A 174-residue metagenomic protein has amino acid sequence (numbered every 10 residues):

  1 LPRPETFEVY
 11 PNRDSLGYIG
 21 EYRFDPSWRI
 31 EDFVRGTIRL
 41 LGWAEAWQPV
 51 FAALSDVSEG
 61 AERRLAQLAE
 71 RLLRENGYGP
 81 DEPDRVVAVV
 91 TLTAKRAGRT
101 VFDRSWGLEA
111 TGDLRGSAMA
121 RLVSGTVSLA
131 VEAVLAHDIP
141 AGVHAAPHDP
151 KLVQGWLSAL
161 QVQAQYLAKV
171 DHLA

Functional and structural regions predicted by a protein language model:
L1-A174: C-terminal catalytic/substrate-binding lobe primarily of soluble NAD(P)-dependent oxidoreductases
